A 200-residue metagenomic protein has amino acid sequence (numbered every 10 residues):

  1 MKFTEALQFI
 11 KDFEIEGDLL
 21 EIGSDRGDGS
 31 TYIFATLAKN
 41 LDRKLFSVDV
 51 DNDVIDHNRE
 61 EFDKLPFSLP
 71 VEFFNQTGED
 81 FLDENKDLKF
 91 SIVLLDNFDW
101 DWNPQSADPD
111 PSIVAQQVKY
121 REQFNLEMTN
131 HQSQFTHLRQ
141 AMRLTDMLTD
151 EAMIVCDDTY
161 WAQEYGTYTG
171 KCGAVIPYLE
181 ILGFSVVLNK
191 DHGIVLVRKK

Functional and structural regions predicted by a protein language model:
M1-K200: A short alpha-helical cap/connector motif
